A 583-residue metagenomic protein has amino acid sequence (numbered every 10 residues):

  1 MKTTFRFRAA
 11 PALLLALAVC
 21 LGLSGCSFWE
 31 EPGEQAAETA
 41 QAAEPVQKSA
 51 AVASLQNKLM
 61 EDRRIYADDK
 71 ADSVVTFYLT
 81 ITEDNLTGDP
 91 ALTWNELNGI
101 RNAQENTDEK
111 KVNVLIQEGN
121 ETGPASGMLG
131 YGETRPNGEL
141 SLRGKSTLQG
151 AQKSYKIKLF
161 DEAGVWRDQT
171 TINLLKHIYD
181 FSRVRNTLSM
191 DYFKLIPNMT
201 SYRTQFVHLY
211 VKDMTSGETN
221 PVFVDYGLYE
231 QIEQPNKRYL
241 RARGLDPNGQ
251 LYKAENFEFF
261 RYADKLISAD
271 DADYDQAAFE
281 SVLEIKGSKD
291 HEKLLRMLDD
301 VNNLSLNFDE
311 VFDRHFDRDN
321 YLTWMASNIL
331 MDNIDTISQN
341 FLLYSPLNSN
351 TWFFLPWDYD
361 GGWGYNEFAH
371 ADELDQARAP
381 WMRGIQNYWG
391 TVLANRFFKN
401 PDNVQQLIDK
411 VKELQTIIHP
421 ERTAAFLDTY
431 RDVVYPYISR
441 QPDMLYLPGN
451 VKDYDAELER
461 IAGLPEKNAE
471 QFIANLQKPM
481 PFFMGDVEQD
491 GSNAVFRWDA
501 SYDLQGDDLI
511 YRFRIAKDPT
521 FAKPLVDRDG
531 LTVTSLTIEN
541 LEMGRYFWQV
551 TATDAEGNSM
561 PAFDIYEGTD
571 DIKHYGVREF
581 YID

Functional and structural regions predicted by a protein language model:
L23-G25: C-terminal motif of bacterial Sec signal peptides marking the signal peptidase cleavage site
W29-L188: Conserved NTP-binding catalytic cores of kinases and kinase-like/nucleotidyltransferase enzymes across multiple kinase
T87, G150-A151, V282-L283, G287-I337 (+1 more regions): Middle-to-C-terminal accessory/interaction subdomains
Q117-G119, R512-D518, Q549-T553: Predominantly extracellular/luminal cell-surface or secreted proteins
A163, H177, F181, M199-Y202 (+3 more regions): Internal "kinase-insert"/substrate-recognition segments embedded within catalytic cores of ATP-dependent enzymes
L531-T537: Short S/T/G- and acidic-enriched coil/turn segments that sit immediately N-terminal to beta-strands in beta-sandwich
N540-S559: Beta-strand-rich modules
A555-D583: Extracellular fibronectin type III
